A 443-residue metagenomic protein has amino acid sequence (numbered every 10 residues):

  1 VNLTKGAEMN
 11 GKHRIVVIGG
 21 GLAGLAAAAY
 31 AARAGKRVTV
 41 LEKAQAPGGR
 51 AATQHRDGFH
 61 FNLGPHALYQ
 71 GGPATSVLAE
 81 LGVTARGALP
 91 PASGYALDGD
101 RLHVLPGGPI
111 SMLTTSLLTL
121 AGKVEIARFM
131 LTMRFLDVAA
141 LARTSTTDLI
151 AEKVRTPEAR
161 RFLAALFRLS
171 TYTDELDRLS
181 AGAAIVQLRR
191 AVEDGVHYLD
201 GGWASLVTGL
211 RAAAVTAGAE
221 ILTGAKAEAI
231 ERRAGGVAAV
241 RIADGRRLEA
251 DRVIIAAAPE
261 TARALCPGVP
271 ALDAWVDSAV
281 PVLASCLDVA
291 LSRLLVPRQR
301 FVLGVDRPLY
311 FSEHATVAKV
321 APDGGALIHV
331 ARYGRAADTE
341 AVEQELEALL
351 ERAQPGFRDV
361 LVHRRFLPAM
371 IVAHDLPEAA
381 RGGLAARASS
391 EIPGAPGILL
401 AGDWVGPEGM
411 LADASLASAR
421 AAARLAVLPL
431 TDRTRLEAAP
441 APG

Functional and structural regions predicted by a protein language model:
H13-V40: N-terminal Rossmann-like FAD-binding beta1-loop-alpha1 element of flavoenzymes
A32-R56: Glycine-rich FAD pyrophosphate-binding loop
T53, G58-L89, L120-L141: Conserved FAD-binding subdomain of flavin-dependent enzymes
T75-D98, R155-A164, V280-P281, V296: A short alpha-helix-loop-beta-strand transition element characteristic of N-terminal alpha/beta dinucleotide-binding
G99-L102, L113-I185, E193, H197: Rossmann-like flavin
V186-A238, I242: Helical element adjacent to the flavin cofactor pocket in flavoenzyme catalytic cores
E228-A337, S389-S390, P440-A441: Mid-domain catalytic core of redox enzymes that form a hydrophobic substrate pocket/lid adjacent to a catalytic redox
H314-G443: Conserved flavin/dinucleotide-binding core of flavoenzymes
